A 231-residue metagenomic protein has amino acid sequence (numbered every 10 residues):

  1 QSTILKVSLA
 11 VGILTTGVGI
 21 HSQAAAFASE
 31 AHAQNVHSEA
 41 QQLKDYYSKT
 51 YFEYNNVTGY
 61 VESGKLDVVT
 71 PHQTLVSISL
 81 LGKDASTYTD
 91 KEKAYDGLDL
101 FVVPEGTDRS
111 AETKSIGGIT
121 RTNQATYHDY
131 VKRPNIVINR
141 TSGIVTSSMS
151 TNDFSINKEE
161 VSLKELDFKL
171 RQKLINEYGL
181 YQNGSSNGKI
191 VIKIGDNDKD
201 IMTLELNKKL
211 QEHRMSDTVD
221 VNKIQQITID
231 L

Functional and structural regions predicted by a protein language model:
Q1-V7, H32, H37: Bacterial Sec-dependent N-terminal signal peptides
S2-S22: Classic N-terminal secretory signal peptides
G17, I78, L100, I227-I229: Generic preference for hydrophobic/aromatic residues in regular secondary structure cores
G17-K44: Sec-dependent signal peptide cleavage junction
Q34-N139: Feature for mature exported/ectodomain regions
G64, V69-T87, H128-N197: Mature extracytoplasmic domains of secretory-pathway proteins
L170-L231: C-terminal, beta-strand-rich globular interaction domains
